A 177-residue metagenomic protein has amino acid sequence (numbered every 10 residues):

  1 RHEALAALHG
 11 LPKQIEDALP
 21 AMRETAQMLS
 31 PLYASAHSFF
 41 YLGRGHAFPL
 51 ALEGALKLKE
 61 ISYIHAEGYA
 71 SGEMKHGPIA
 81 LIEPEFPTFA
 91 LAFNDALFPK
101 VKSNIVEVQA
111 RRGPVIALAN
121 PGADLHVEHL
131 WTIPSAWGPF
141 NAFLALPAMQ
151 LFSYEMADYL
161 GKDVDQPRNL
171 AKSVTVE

Functional and structural regions predicted by a protein language model:
R1-A6, V127-E177: Short alpha-helices
R1-G10, L91-P134, F152: Glycine-rich phosphate-binding loops that contact phosphosugars or nucleotide phosphates
R1-P87, L160-E177: Active-site phosphate/pyrophosphate-binding segments
E16, L52-K59, K102, V106 (+1 more regions): Predominant activation on well-ordered alpha-helical scaffold segments within soluble catalytic domains
Y63, G113, A157: Residue-level marker of positions within ordered structural domains that often coincide with functionally constrained
E73-E107, A136-Q150, D158: Glycine-rich, anion-gripping cofactor-binding loops and their flanking helix/strand elements in enzyme active sites
